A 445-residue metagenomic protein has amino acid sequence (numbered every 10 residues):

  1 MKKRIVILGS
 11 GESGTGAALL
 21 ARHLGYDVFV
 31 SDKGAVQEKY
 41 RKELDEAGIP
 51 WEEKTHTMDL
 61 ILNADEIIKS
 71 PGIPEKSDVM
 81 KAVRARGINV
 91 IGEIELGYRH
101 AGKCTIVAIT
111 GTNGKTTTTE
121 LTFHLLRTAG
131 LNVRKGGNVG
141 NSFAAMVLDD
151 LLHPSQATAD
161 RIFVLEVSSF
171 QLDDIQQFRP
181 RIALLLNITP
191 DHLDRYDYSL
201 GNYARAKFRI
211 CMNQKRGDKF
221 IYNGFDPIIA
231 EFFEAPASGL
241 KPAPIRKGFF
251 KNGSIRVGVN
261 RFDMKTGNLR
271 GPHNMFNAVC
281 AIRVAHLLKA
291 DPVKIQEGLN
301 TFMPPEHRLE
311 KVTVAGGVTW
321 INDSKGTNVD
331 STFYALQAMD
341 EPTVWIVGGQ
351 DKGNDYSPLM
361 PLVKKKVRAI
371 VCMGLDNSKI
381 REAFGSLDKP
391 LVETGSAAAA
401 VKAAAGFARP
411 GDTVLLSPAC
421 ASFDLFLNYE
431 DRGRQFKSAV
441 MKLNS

Functional and structural regions predicted by a protein language model:
M1-G92, L96, S238-K241, A290 (+1 more regions): N-terminal leader/targeting and accessory segments in enzymes
K3-R4, G16-L24, N132, K265-V367: Nucleotide phosphate-binding/pyrophosphate-handling subdomain across enzymes that bind or process nucleotide phosphates
K3-R4, R22-H23, M58-L62, P71-G224 (+3 more regions): Phosphate-binding loop of NTP-binding sites
G11, G34, V139, F225-D226 (+1 more regions): Residues in the short beta-alpha loop(s) of Rossmann-like NAD(P)-binding domains
E12, P74, N113-T117, M275 (+2 more regions): Residue-level detector of alpha-helix initiation sites
D27-K33, F220-G224, I346-V347, K366-L375: Short internal beta-strands
V28-D32, R134-K135, V164, L416: Short beta-strand "acidic-cap" motif of Rossmann-like dinucleotide-binding folds
Y40-K42, S357-D412: C-terminal helical cap/extension that packs against the catalytic core of soluble nucleotide-cofactor enzymes
